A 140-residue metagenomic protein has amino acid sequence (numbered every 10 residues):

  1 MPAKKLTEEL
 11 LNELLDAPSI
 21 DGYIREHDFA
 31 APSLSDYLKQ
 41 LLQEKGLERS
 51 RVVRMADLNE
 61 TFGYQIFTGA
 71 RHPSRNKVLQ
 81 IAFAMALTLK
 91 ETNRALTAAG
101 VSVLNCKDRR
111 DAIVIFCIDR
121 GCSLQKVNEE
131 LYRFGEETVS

Functional and structural regions predicted by a protein language model:
P2-T7, L11, N93-G121: Short, charged recognition helix plus adjacent turn of helix-turn-helix-like nucleic-acid-binding domains
D16-E48, V127-V139: A short, Lys/Arg-rich alpha-helix, primarily the initiator
L42, V53, A82: The alpha-helix within a helix-turn-helix
E48-M55: Short alpha-helical "recognition helix" segments of helix-turn-helix
S50, T61, K90: Key DNA-contact positions within bacterial/archaeal DNA-binding proteins
D57-P73, A98-G100: Recognition helix of helix-turn-helix/homeodomain-like DNA-binding domains that insert into the DNA major groove
A70-A82: Short, basic-rich loop-to-helix N-cap that marks the start of a DNA-contacting helix
F83-M85, R109-T138: Long, compositionally biased
